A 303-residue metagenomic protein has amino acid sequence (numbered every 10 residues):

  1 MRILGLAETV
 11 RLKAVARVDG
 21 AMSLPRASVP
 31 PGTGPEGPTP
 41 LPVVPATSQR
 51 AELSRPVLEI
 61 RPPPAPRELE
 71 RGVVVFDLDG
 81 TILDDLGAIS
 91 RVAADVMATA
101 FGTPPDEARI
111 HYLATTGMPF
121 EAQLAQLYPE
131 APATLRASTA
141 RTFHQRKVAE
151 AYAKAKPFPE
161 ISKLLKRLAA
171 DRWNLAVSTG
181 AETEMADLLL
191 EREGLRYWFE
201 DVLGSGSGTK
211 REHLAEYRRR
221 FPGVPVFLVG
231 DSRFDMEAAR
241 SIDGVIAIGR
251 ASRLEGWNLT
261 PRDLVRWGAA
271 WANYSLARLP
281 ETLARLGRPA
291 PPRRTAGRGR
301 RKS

Functional and structural regions predicted by a protein language model:
I3-V18, M22-A27, G34-F76, P292-S303: Non-catalytic pre-domain segments flanking phosphatase-related domains
R67-P159: N-terminal helical cap/lid subdomain that shapes the substrate entry/recognition surface in HAD-like hydrolases
E68-L69, D171-W173, R220-V224, L286: Glycine-rich phosphate-binding loop signature in dinucleotide/nucleotide-binding domains
A100, L127, A169-A176, G180-S205 (+1 more regions): Substrate-recognition/cap helix-loop segment adjacent to the acidic, metal-dependent catalytic center of Asp-based
A149-V177, D187, E212: Short, acidic loop-to-helix structural element flanking the phosphoryl-transfer center in phosphate-processing enzymes
L203-G204, W271-S275: Short acidic-hydrophobic, aromatic-tinged amphipathic segments that line or gate anion-handling sites
R211-E237: Conserved Lys-Pro-Asp/Glu-containing loop-to-beta segment of HAD-superfamily phosphomonoesterases, centered on
V229-W271: Acidic, Mg2+-coordinating phosphoryl-transfer loop and its flanking beta/alpha structural elements, shared across
